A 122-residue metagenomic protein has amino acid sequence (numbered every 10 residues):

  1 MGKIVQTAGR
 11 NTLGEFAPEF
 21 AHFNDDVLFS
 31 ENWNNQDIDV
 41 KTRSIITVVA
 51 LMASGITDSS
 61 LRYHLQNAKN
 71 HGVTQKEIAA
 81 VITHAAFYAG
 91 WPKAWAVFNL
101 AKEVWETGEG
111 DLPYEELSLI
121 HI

Functional and structural regions predicted by a protein language model:
M1-T42, R62, N70, A94-L119: Acidic, glycine/proline-rich low-complexity segments that act as flexible tails and inter-domain linkers
D26, V49-L51, H84, E103: Residues within well-ordered alpha-helical secondary structure of globular protein domains
T42-I45, Q75-I78, A94: Short runs of predominantly hydrophobic/aromatic residues within well-ordered alpha helices that form helix-helix
T42-L51, L61, V81-I82: Short, structured motif recognition centered on aromatic/hydrophobic residues
S54-G55, N70: Short, solvent-exposed interaction modules
I56-H64, A85-L100: Short amphipathic alpha-helical segments at helix boundaries and their inter-helical linkers
L61-T83: A cross-kingdom feature marking solvent-exposed beta-strand/loop segments within repeated, beta-rich binding/scaffold
